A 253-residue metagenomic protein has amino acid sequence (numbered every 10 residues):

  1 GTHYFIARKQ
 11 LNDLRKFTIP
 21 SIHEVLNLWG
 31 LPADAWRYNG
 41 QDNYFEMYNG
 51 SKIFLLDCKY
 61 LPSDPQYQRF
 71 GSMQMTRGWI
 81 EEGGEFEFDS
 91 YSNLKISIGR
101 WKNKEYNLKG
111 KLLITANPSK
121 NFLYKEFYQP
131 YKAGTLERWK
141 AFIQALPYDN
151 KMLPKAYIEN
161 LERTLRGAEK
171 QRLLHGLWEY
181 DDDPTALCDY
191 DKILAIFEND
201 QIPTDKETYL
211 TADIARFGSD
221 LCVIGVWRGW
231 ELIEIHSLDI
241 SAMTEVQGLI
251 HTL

Functional and structural regions predicted by a protein language model:
T2-L14: Conserved RecA-like ASCE P-loop NTPase motor core of nucleic-acid helicases/translocases
D13, E85, F217: Residues immediately C-terminal
R15-T76: Inter-Walker segment of RecA-like/P-loop motor cores
E81-E82: Walker B catalytic acidic pair
E85-A156, N160, T164: ASCE P-loop NTPase helicase motor core
N150-A212, V226: ATPase catalytic-site recognition across NTP-hydrolyzing enzymes
D205, R216-V223: Short, flexible loop/turn motifs enriched in small residues
G225-L253: Nucleic-acid-processing active sites and adjacent nucleic-acid-binding tracks, predominantly divalent metal-dependent
